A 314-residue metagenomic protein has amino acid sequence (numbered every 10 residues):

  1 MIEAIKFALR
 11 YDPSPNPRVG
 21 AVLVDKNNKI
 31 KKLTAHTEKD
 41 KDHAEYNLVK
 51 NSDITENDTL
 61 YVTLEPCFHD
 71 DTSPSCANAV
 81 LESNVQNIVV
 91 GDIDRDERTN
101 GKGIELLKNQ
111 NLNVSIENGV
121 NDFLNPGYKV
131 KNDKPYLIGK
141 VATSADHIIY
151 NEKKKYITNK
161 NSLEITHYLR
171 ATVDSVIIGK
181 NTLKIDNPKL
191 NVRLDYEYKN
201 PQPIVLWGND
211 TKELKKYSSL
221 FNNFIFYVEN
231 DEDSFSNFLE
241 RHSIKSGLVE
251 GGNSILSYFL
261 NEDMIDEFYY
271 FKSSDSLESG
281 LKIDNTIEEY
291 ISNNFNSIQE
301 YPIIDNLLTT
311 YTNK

Functional and structural regions predicted by a protein language model:
M1-N16, T55-D58, T72, K134-K314: Enzymes that bind and transform nitrogen-containing heteroaromatic metabolites
I2, L23-G119, Q202, Y258-L260: Zn2+-dependent cytidine deaminase-like catalytic core
D12-P13, K41, N118-A142: Proteins enriched for Cys/Gly/acidic motifs involved in redox and nucleic-acid/cofactor modification
A21, D92, K102-I104, I148 (+2 more regions): Gly/Ser/Thr-rich helix-start
A21-V22, K140: Generic short beta-strand
H69, D96-N100, N121-N125, A145-Y150 (+1 more regions): Short, well-ordered, mixed-charge alpha-helical segments that flank or form enzyme active sites
C76, T99, G103-L106, G119-L124 (+2 more regions): Internal, well-ordered alpha-helical segments in soluble enzyme and binding-protein domains
T99-I104, N121-K129, P188-N191, E262 (+1 more regions): Short secondary-structure transition/capping segments
